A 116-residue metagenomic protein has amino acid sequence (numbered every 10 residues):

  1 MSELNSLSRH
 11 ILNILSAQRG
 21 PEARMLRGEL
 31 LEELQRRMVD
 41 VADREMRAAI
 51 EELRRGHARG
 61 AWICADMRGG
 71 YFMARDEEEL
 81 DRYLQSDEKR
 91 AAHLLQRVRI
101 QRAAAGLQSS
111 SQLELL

Functional and structural regions predicted by a protein language model:
M1-A17, P21-A23: Short alpha-helical segments that sit at the start of domains
N13-A17, R37-M38, I50-E51: Short secondary-structure capping micro-motifs at structural edges
A17-P21, R37, G56, A104: Surface-exposed polar/charged interaction patches
P21-L34: Short acidic, hydrophobic short linear motifs in intrinsically disordered regions
Q35-R47: Short, positively charged loop/turn segments that connect secondary-structure elements
M46-K89: DNA-binding patch around the recognition helix
Y83-L116: Long, low-complexity, charge-rich intrinsically disordered regions
